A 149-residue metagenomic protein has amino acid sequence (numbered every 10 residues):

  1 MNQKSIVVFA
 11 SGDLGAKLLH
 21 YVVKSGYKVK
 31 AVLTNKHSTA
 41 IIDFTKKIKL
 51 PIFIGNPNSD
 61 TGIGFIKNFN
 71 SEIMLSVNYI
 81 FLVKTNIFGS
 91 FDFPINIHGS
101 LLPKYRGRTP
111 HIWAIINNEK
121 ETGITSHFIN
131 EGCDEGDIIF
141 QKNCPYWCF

Functional and structural regions predicted by a protein language model:
M1-F149: One-carbon transfer enzymes
